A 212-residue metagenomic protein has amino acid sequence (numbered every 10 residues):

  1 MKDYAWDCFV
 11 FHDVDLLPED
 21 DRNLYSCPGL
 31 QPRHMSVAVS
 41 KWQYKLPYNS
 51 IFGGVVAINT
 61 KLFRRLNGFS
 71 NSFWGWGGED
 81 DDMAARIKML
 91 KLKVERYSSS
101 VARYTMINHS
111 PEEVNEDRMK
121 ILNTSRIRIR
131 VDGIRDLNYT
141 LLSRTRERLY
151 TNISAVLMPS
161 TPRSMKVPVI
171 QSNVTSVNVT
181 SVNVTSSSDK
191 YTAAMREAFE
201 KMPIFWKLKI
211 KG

Functional and structural regions predicted by a protein language model:
K2-Y4, C8-H12, L16-R126: Conserved catalytic core of nucleotide-sugar-dependent glycosyltransferases
S72-G75, D81-G212: C-terminal catalytic/acceptor-binding lobe
